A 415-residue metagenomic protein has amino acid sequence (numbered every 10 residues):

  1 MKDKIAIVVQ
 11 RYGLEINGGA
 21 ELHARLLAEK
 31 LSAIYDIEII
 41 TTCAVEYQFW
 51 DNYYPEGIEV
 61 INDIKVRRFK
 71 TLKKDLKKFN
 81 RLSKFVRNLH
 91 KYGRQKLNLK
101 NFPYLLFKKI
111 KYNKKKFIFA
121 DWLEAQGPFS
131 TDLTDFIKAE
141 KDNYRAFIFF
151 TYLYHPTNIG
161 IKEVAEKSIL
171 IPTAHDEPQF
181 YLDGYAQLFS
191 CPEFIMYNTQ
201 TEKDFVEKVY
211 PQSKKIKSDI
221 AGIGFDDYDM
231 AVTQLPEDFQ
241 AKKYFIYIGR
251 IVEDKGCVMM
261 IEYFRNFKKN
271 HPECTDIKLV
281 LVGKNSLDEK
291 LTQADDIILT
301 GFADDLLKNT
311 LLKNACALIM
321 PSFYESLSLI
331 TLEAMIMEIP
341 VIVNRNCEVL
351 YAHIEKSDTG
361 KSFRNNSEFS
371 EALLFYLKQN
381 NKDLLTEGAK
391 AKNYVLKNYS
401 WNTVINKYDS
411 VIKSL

Functional and structural regions predicted by a protein language model:
V66, G283-N309: Nucleotide-activated donor-binding/catalytic signature segment of Leloir-type glycosyltransferases, i.e., the conserved
K167-P178, Y185-V232: Donor nucleotide-sugar binding/catalytic pocket of nucleotide-sugar-dependent glycosyltransferases
E237-K255, I261-N266: Conserved donor-binding/catalytic core segment of Leloir-type glycosyltransferases
F302-A303, T310-A315, I354: Short alpha-helical donor nucleotide-sugar binding micro-motif in glycosyltransferases
F323: Aromatic "clamp/platform" in nucleotide-sugar-dependent glycosyltransferases that forms part of the donor/acceptor
P340-N344: Short hydrophobic beta-strand element within catalytic cores of glycosyltransferases and related nucleotide-activated
H353, D383-N398, K407-S410: A short, well-ordered alpha-helix in the C-terminal region of glycosyltransferases
S357-S367, Y376-N381: Conserved acidic donor-binding segment of nucleotide-sugar-dependent glycosyltransferases
